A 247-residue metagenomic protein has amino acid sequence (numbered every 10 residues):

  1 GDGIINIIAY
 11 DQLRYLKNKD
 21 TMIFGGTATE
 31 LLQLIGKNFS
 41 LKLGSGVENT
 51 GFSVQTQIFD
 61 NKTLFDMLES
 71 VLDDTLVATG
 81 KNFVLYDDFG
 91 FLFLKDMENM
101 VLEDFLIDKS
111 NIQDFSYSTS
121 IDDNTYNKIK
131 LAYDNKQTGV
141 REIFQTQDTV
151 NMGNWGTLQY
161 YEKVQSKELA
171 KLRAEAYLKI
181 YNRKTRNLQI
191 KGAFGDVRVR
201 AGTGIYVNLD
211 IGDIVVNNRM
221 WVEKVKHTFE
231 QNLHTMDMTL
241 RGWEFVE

Functional and structural regions predicted by a protein language model:
G1-D11, T228-R241: Short, solvent-exposed secondary-structure boundary/capping segments
G3-S118: Charged- and aromatic-enriched interaction segments used to assemble and dock large macromolecular complexes
N6, D20-T21, R219-W221, D237: Well-ordered beta-strand positions in beta-sheet-rich domains
T21-G25, K37-L41, D123-Y126, Y160-Q165 (+1 more regions): Short C-terminal domain-edge/linker segments immediately following a structured domain
E69, D73, G80-Y181, R186-T228 (+1 more regions): Acidic, small/polar-enriched beta strand-loop surface segments
